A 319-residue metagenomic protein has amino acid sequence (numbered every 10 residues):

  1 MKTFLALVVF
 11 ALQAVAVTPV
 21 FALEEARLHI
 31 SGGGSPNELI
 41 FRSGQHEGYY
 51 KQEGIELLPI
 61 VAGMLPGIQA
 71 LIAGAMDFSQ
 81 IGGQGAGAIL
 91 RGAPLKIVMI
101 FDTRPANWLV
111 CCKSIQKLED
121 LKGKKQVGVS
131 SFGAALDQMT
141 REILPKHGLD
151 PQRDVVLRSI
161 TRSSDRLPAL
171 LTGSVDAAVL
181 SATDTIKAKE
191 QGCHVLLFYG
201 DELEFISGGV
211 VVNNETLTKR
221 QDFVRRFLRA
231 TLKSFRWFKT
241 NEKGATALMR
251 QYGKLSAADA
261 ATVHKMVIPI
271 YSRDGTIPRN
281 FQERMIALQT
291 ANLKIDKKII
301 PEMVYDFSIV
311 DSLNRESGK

Functional and structural regions predicted by a protein language model:
M1-F4: Positively charged n-region of N-terminal signal peptides that target proteins for export
A6-A16: Bacterial N-terminal signal peptides
A16, V20-A22: Boundary at the C-terminal end of the N-terminal hydrophobic targeting segment
A22-R153, L157-I160, R166-T172, D176-A182 (+2 more regions): Short, glycine-/small- and polar/acidic-enriched structural segments that line small-molecule recognition paths
Q84, S163-G253: Pocket-lining segment of extracytoplasmic ligand-binding domains
A134-P151, T231-T262, P301-Y305, N314-S317: Ligand-binding clefts/hinges and TM-proximal coupling segments of bilobed small-molecule sensing domains
K219-K297: Secondary-structure end/capping motifs
A287-K319: Conserved C-terminal helix/tail region of periplasmic/extracytoplasmic solute-binding proteins
